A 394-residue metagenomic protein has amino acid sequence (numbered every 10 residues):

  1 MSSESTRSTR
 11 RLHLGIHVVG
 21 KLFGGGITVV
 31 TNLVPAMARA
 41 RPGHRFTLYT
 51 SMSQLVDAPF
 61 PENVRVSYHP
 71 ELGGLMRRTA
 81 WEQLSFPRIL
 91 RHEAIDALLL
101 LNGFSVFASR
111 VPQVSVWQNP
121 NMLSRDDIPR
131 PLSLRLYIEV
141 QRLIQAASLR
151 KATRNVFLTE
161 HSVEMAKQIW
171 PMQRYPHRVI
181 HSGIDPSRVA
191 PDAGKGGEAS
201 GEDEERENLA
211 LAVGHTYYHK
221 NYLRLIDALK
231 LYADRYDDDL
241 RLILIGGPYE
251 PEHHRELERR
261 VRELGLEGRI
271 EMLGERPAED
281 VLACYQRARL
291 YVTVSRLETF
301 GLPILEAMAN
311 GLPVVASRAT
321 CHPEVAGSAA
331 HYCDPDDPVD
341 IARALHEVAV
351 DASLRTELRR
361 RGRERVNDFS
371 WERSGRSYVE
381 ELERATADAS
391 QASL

Functional and structural regions predicted by a protein language model:
I27-P35, N208, Y217-A233, E252-R255 (+1 more regions): A conserved mid-protein helix/loop that constitutes part of the nucleotide-sugar donor-binding site
L48-Q54, I184, R241-E258, G274: Glycosyltransferase donor-sugar binding loop
R135-N155: Membrane-proximal helix-turn-helix segments that form the acceptor-binding/catalytic region of lipid-linked
H161, G183: Carbohydrate-associated surface elements
E250-E256, L266-P277, C284, H331-Y332: Active-site donor-binding acidic/aromatic loop of nucleotide-activated sugar and phosphosugar transferases involved
R296: Aromatic "clamp/platform" in nucleotide-sugar-dependent glycosyltransferases that forms part of the donor/acceptor
I304, A309, P313-A316: Short hydrophobic beta-strand element within catalytic cores of glycosyltransferases and related nucleotide-activated
H331-P338, E347-S353: Conserved acidic donor-binding segment of nucleotide-sugar-dependent glycosyltransferases
